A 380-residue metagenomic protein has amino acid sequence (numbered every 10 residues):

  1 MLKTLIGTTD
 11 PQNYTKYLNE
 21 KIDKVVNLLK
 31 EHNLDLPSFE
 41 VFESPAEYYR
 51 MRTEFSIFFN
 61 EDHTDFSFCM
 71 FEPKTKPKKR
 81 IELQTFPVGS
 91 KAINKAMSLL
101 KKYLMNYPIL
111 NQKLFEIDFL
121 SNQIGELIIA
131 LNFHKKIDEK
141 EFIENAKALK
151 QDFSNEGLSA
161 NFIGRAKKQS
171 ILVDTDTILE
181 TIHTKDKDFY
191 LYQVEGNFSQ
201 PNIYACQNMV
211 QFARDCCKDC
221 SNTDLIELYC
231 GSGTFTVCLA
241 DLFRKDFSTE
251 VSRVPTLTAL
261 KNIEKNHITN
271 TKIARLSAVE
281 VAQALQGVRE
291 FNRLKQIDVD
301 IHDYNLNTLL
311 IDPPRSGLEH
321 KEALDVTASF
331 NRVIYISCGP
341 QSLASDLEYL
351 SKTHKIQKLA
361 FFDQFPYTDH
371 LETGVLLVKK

Functional and structural regions predicted by a protein language model:
L2-L114: Extended interfacial segments that mediate partner engagement and assembly in macromolecular machines
F39-A46, E116-L120, G164-K168, A360-Q364: Short, solvent-exposed loop/turn elements at beta->coil junctions and helix N-caps that rim active or binding pockets
E47-R52, Q123-G125, D369-H370: A short, glycine/Asx- and small/polar-enriched loop/turn that sits immediately N-terminal to a beta-strand
S56-N60, L120-I124, V378-K380: Short beta-strand micro-motifs enriched in acidic
F58, G125-H134, Y190-Q193: Short, aliphatic-rich beta-strand segments
N60-F66, I124-E126, H183-K187: Short, solvent-exposed loop/turn segments that connect beta-strands within catalytic domains and beta-strand-rich
F86-P87, F115-I117, G125-L131: RNA-binding accessory domains that recognize and position tRNA/RNA substrates
D138-K380: Rossmann-like S-adenosyl-L-methionine
